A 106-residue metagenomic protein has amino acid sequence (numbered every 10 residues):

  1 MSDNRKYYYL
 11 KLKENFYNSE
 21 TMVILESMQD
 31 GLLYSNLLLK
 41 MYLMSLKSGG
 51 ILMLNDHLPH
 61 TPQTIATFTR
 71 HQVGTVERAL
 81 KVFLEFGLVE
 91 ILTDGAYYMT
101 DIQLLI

Functional and structural regions predicted by a protein language model:
M1-L105: Positively charged, structured surface patches that bind polyanionic biopolymers
